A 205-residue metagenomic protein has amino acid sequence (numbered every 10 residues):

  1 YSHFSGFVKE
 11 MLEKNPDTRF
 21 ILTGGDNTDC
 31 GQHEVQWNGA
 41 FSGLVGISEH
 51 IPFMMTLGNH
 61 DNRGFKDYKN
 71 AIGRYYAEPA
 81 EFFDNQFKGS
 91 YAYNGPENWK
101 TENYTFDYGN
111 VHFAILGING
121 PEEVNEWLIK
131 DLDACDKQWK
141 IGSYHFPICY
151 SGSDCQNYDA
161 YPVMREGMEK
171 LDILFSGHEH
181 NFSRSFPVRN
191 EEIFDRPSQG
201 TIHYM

Functional and structural regions predicted by a protein language model:
Y1-E34: N-terminal active-site segment of His-dependent metallophosphoesterases
Y1-G6, G31, N70-Y75, Y91-Y93 (+1 more regions): Acidic/histidine-rich helix-loop elements that form or flank divalent-metal/phosphate-binding sites at the catalytic
H3, C135-F175, I193-S198: Active-site-proximal segments of metal-dependent phosphoesterases and phosphodiesterases across multiple
G25-D26, G58-N59, H145, G177-H178: Active-site glycine-centered loops adjacent to acidic/histidine catalytic or metal-binding residues that shape
T28-D29, D61, I148, N181: Short active-site segment of divalent metal-dependent hydrolases/proteases that encodes the spacing between
V35-W139, V163, K170, R184-M205: Extended active-site neighborhood of metal-dependent phosphoesterases/phosphodiesterases
N103, N110-V111, F146, S176 (+1 more regions): Membrane-interface helix/loop caps of multi-pass membrane proteins
